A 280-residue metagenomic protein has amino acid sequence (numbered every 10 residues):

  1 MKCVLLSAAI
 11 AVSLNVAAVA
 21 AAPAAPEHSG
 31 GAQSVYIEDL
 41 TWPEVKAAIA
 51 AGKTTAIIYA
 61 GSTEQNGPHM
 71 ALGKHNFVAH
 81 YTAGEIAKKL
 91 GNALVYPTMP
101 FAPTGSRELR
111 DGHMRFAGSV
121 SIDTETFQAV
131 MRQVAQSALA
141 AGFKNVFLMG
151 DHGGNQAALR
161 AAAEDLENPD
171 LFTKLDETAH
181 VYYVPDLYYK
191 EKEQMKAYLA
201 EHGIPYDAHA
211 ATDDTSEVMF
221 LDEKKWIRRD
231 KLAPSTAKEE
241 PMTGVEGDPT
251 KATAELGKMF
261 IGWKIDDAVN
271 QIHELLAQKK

Functional and structural regions predicted by a protein language model:
V4-A17: Bacterial N-terminal signal peptides
A21-V146, D151-K280: Extended, histidine- and acidic-residue-enriched regions that form the cofactor-binding/catalytic faces
